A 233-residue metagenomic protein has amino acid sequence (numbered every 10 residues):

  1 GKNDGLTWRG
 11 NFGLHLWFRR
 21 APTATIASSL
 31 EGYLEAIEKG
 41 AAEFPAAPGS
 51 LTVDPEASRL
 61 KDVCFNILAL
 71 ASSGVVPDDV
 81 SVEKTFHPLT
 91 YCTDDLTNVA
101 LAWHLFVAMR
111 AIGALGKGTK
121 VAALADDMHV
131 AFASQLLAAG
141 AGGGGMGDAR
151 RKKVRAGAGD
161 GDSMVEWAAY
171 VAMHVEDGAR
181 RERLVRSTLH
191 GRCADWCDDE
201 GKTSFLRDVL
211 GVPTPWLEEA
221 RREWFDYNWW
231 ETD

Functional and structural regions predicted by a protein language model:
K2-P213: Extended alpha-helical solenoid scaffold regions that build the rod-like backbones of large eukaryotic assemblies
V121, P213-E223, Y227: Short, intrinsically disordered linker segments that flank or connect zinc-binding domains
G161, R222-E223, Y227-D233: Long alpha-helical scaffold regions
